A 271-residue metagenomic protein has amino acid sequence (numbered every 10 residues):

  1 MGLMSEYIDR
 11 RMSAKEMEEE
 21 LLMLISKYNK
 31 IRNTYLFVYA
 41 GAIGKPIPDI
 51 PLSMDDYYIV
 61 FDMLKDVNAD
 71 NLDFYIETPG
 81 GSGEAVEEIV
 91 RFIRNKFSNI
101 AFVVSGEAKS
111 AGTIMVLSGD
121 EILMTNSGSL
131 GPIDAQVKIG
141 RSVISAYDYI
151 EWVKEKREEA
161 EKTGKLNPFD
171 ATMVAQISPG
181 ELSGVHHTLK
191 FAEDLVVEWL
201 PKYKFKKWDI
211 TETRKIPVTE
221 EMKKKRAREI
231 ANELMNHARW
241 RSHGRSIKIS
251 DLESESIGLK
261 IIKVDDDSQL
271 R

Functional and structural regions predicted by a protein language model:
M1-E107, T113-I114, S118-R271: Terminal-region recognition feature
